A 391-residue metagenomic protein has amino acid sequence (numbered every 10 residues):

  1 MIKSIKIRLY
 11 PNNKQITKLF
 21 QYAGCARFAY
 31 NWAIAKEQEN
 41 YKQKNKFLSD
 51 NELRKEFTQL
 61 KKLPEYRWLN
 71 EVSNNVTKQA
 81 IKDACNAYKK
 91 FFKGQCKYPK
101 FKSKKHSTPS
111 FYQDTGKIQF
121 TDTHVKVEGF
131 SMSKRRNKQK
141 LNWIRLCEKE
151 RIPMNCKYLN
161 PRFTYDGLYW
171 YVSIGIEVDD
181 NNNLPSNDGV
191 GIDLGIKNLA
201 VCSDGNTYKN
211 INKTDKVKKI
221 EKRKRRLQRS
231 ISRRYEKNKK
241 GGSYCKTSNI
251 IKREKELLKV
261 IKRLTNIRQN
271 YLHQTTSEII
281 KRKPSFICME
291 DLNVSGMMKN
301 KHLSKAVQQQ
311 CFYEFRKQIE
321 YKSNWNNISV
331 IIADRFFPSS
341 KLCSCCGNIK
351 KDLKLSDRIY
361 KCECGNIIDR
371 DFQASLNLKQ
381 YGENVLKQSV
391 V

Functional and structural regions predicted by a protein language model:
M1-T77: Gly/serine-rich nucleotide phosphate-binding loop at the start of the catalytic core of nucleotide/ADP-ribose-handling
K3, Y165-V391: Positively charged, helix-rich recognition surfaces that bind polyanionic ligands
A33, A80-F91, F372-G382: Stable alpha-helical structural segments in soluble proteins, enriched in small hydrophobic residues
I34, Q38-Y41, Y88, F92-P99 (+1 more regions): Long, hydrophobic, amphipathic alpha-helical segments used as structural scaffolds
L53-T164: Acidic carboxylate diad motif detector
